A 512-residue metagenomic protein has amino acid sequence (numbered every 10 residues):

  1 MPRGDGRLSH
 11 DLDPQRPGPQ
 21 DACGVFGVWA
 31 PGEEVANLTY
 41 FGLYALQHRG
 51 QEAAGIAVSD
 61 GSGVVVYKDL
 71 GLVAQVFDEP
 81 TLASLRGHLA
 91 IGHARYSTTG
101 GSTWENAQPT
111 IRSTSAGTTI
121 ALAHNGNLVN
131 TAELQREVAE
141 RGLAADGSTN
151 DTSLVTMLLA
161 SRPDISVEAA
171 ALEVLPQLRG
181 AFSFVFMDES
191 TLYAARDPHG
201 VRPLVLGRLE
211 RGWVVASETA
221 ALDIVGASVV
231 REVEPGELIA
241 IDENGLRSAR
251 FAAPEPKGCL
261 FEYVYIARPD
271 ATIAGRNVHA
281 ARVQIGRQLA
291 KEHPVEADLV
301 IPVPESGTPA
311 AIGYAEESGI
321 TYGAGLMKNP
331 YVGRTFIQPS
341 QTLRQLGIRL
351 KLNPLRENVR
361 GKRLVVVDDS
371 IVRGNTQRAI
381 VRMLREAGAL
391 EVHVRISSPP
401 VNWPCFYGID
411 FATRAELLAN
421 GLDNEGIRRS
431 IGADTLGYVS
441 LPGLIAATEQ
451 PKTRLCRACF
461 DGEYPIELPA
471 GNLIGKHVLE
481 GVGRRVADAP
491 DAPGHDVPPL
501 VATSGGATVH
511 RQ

Functional and structural regions predicted by a protein language model:
M1-P235, A240-A297, V303, E391: Conserved short alpha-helical segments that host acidic/polar catalytic motifs at enzyme active sites
V35, T98-T99, N130, Y193 (+8 more regions): Flexible loop/turn segments at secondary-structure boundaries
G101, G319-L364, N375, N402-A412: Short, glycine/charge-rich flexible loops or terminal/linker lids adjacent to PRPP-binding catalytic cores
A123, M187, A195-R196, G207 (+11 more regions): Generic beta-strand/beta-sheet core signal
A144, D164-I165, E292-D298, E316-G323 (+2 more regions): Secondary-structure transition/capping motifs at alpha-helix termini and the adjoining loop/turn into the next element
S148-T149, S153-T156, Y322-G333, S430-T448: A conserved beta-strand->alpha-helix junction
E173, A221, S228, G236-E237 (+5 more regions): Phosphate/diphosphate-binding loops
L175, S190-T191, G226-E232, A252 (+1 more regions): PRPP-dependent phosphoribosyltransferase catalytic core
